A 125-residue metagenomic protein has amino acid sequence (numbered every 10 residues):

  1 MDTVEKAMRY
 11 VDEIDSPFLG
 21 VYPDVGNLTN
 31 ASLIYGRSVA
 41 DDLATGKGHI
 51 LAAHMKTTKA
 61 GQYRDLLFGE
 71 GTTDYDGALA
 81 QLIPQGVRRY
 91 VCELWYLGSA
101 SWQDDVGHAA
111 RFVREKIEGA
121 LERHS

Functional and structural regions predicted by a protein language model:
V4-S125: Histidine-acidic metal/acid-base catalytic patches
